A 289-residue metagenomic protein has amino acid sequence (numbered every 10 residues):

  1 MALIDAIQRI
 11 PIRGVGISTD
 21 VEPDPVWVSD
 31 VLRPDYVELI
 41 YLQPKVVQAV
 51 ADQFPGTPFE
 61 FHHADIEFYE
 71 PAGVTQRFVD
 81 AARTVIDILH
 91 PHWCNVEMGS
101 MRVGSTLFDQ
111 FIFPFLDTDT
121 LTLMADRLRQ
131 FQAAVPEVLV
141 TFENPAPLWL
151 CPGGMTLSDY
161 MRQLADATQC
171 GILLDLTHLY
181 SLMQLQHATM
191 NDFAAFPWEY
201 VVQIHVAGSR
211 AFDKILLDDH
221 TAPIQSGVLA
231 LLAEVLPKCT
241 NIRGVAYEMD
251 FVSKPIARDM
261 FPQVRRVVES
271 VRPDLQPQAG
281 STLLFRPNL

Functional and structural regions predicted by a protein language model:
M1-D35, I40-Y41: Boundary/entry segment of secreted carbohydrate-active catalytic domains
I7-I10, W27-L32, K45-F61, R77-H92 (+4 more regions): Acidic (Asp/Glu)-rich catalytic clusters
V21-P23, Y41-K45, D65-E67, M98-R102 (+4 more regions): Active-site-proximal loop/turn and secondary-structure-junction residues that shape catalytic pockets, frequently
V28, A51, L150-D166, L182-A195 (+1 more regions): Distinct, well-ordered alpha-helical segments
V37, C94, V140, D175 (+2 more regions): Conserved, mostly hydrophobic/aromatic
A72-G73, Q110-L121, L182-N241: Gly/Pro-rich active-site loop or hairpin
Q76-G171, S181: Active-site acidic/histidine proton-transfer and metal-coordination neighborhood in alpha/beta enzyme cores
K254-N288: C-terminal helical cap(s) of enzyme catalytic domains, especially alpha/beta-barrels
